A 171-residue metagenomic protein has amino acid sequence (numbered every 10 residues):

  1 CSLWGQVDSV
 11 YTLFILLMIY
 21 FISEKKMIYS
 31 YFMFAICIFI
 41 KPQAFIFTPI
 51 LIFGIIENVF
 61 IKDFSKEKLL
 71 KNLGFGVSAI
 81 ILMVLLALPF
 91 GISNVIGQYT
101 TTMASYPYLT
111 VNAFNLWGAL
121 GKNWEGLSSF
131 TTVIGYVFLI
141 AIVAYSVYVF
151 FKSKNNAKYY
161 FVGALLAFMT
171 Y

Functional and structural regions predicted by a protein language model:
C1-L13, F168-Y171: Aromatic- and kink-enriched transmembrane "portal" helix at the membrane-lumen/periplasm boundary that abuts
V7-S9, I28, F32-I56, L85 (+1 more regions): Transmembrane helices and adjacent periplasmic/lumenal helix-loop junctions of polyprenol-phosphate-dependent
V10-M27: Specific aromatic-rich, kink-prone transmembrane helix
F14-M18, Y31-F34, G163-Y171: Hydrophobic, membrane-inserted alpha-helices
E24-K25, I61-L69, V149-Y159: Membrane-interface helix-boundary motifs at transmembrane edges
F47-I81: Perimembrane helix-loop-helix junctions
I80-N115: Aromatic-rich transmembrane-lumenal/periplasmic boundary elements in polytopic membrane proteins
T102-Y171: Aromatic/glycine/proline-enriched transmembrane-helix motif characteristic of membrane-embedded glycan-assembly enzymes
